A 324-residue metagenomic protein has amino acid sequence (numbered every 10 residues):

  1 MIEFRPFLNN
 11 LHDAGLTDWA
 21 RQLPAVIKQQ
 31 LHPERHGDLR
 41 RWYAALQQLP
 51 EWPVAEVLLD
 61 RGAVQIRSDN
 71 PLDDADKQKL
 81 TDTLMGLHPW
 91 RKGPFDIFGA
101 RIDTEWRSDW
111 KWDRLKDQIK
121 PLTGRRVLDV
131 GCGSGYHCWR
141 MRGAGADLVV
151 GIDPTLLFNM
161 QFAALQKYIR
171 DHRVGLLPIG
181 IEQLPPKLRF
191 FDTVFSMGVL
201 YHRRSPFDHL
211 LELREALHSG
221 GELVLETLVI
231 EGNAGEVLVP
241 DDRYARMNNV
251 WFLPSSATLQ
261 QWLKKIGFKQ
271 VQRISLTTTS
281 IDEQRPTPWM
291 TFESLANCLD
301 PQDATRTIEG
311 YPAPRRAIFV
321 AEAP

Functional and structural regions predicted by a protein language model:
M1-S108, K167, V239-D241, Q284-P301 (+1 more regions): N-terminal accessory regions of S-adenosyl-L-methionine
R125-G133: Conserved class I S-adenosyl-L-methionine
S134-G145: Conserved SAM-binding loop of SAM-dependent methyltransferases across substrates and taxa, primarily the Class I
R170-I181: Conserved SAM-binding strand-loop segment of SAM-dependent methyltransferases
D192-P206: A short SAM/SAH-binding and catalytic strip from SAM-dependent methyltransferases
F207-E222: A short glycine-rich, Lys/Arg-flanked "PGG" loop and its adjoining helix->strand segment in the class I
V229-V250: Short, glycine-/aromatic-enriched active-site segment of Class I SAM-dependent methyltransferases
V250-G267: Short alpha-helix
